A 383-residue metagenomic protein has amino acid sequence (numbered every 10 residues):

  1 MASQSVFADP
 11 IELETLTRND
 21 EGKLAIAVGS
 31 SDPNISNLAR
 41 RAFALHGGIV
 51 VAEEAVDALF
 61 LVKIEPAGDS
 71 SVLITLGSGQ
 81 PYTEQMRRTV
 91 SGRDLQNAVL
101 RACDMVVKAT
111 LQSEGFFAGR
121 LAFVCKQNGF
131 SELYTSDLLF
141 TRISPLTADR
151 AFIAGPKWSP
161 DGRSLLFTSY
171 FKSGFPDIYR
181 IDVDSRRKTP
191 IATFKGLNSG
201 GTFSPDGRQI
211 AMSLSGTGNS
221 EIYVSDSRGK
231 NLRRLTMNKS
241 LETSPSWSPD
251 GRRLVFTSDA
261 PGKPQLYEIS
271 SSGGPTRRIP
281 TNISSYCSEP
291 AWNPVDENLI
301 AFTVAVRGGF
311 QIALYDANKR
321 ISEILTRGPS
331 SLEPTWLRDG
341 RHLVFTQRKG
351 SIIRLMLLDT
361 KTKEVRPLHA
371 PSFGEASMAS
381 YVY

Functional and structural regions predicted by a protein language model:
S5-G22, V90-T147: C-terminal/domain-edge helix-coil "capping" segments
E21-K63: N-terminal segment of the mature soluble domain
R40, V56-M105: Amphipathic beta-strand/beta-sheet edge segments enriched in Tyr/Trp
S71, G129-Y134, G174-Y179, N219-Y223 (+3 more regions): Structural motif
G115-F117, P160-D161, P205-D206, P249-D250 (+3 more regions): Residue-level detector of Asp-centered blade-edge/turn motifs that repeat once per structural unit in beta-propeller
L121, G162-L166, G207-I210, G251-V255 (+2 more regions): Hydrophobic beta-strand positions that form the internal "hydrophobic ladder" of WD40/Gbeta-like beta-propeller blades
D137-F152, I181-S199, S225-T243, I269-Y286 (+2 more regions): Multi-bladed beta-propeller domains
K157, T202, T236, S246 (+3 more regions): Conserved beta-strand position repeated across blades of beta-propeller domains
